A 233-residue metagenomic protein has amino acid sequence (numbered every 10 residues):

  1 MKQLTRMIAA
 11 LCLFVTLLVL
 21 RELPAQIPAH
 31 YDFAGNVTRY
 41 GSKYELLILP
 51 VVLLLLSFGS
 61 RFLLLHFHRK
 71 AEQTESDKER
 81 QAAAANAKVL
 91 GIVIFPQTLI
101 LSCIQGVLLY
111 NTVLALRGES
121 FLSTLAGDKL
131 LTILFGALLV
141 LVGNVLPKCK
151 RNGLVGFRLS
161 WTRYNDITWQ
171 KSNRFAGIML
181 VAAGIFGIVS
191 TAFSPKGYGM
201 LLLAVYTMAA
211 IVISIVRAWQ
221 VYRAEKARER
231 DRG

Functional and structural regions predicted by a protein language model:
M1-G233: Feature 926 captures the class I aminoacyl-tRNA synthetase adenylation module centered on the KMSKS loop
